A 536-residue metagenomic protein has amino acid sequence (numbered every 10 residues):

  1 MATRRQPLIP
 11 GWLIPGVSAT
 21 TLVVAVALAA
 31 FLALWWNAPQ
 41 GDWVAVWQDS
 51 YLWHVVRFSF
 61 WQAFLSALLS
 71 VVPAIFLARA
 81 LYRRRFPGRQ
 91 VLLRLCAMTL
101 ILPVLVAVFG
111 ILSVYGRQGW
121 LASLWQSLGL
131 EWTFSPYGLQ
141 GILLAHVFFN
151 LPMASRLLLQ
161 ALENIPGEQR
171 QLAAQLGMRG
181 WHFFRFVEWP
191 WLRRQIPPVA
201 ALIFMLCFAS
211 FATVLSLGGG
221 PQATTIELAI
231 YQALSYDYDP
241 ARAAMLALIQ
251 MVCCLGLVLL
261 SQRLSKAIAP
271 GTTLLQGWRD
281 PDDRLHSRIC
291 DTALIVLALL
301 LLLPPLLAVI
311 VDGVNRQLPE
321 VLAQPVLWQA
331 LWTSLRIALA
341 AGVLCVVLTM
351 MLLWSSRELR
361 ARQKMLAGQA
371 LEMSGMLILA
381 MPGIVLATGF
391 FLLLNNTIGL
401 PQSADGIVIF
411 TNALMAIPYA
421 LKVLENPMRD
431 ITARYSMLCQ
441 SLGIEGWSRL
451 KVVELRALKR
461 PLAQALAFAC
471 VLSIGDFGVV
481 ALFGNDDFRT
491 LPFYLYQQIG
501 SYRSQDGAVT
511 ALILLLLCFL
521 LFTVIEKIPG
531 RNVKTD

Functional and structural regions predicted by a protein language model:
R4, R263-L294: Flexible interhelical linker loops that connect adjacent transmembrane helices in multi-pass membrane transporters
P7-G41, S50-E163, W191-S216, M245-Q262 (+5 more regions): Membrane-water interface segments at the C-terminal ends of transmembrane alpha-helices in multi-pass inner-membrane
L34-A45, G116-L128, G218-E227, I268-L275 (+3 more regions): Peri-membrane helix termini and adjoining interfacial loops of integral membrane proteins
A45, L93, Q126, G167-Q175 (+12 more regions): Short amphipathic alpha-helical coupling elements at transmembrane boundaries
S113, A212-Y238, D476-S504: Glycine-rich helix-loop "coupling/hinge" segments at transmembrane-helix boundaries in multipass transporters
E163-L192, L359, M437-L458: Short helix-to-coil transition segments within interhelical loops that connect adjacent transmembrane helices
Q171, R179-H182, I268-D282, Q317-L318 (+2 more regions): Juxtamembrane inter-helical linkers in multi-pass membrane proteins
P270-P281, A361-R362, I528-D536: Short cytosolic juxtamembrane segments of multi-pass membrane proteins
